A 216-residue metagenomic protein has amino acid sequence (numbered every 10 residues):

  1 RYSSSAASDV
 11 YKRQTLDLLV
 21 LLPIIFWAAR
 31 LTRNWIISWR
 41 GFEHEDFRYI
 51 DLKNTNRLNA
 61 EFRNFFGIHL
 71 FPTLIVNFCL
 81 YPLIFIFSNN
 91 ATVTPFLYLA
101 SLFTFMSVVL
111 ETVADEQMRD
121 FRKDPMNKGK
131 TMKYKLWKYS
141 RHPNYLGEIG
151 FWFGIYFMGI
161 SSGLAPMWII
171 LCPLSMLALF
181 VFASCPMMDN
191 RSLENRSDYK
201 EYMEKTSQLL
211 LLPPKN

Functional and structural regions predicted by a protein language model:
R1-Y11: Single conserved hydrophobic/aromatic residue that forms the stacking wall/gate of nucleotide- or nucleobase-binding
S8, H44-G67, K130-W137: Juxtamembrane helix-capping/reentrant segments at transmembrane boundaries
L18-I25, V93-F105: Interfacial segments of alpha-helical transmembrane regions
I25-E43, T73-F78, S101-R122, C172-S192: Transmembrane alpha-helical segments that form the membrane-embedded catalytic/substrate-channel core of multi-pass
N34-E43, N127-Y134, R191-N216: Membrane-proximal soluble regions of multi-pass membrane proteins
G67-Y81, N144-Y156: Core segments of transmembrane alpha-helices that mediate helix-helix packing or line hydrophobic substrate/ligand
M126-I149: Solvent-exposed interhelical
L164-N195, K200-S207, L211: C-terminal transmembrane module of eukaryotic multi-pass membrane proteins
